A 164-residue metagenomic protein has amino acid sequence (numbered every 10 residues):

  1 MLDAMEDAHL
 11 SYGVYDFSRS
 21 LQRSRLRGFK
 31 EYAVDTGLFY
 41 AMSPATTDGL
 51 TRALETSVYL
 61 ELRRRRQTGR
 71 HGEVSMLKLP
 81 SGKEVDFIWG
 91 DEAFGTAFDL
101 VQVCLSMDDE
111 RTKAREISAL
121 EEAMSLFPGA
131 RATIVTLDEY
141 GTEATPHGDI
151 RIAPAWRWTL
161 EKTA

Functional and structural regions predicted by a protein language model:
M1-A97: Accessory nucleic acid-recognition modules appended to NTPase machines
Q22-R23, M124, T142-A144: Short secondary-structure boundary/capping segments
Q67-G69, E121-G129: Arginine/glycine-rich "motif VI" loop of SF2 helicases in the C-terminal RecA-like domain
V85, D109-T112, G141-T145: Short active-site-adjacent structural elements
G90, A97-D109: Active-site ExK catalytic segment of metal-dependent nucleases
S106-S125: Mg2+/Mn2+-dependent nuclease catalytic core
R131-T136: Short, hydrophobic beta-strand segments that form beta-sheet elements in well-ordered domains
L137-A164: Domain-level recognition of nuclease-like catalytic cores that cleave nucleotide substrates
